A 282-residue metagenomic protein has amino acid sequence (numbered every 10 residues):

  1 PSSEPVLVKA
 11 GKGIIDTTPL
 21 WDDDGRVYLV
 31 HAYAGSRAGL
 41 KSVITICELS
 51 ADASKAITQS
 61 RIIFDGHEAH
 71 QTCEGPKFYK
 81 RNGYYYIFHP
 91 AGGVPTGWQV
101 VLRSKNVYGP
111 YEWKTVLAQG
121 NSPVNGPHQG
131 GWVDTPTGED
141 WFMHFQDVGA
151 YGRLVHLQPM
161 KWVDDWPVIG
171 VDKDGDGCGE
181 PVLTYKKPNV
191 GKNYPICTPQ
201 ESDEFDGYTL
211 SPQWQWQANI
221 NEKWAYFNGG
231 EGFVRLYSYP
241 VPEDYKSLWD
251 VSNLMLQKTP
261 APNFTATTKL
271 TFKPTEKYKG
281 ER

Functional and structural regions predicted by a protein language model:
P1-R282: Carbohydrate-active catalytic/glycan-binding domains of CAZyme proteins, especially the secreted or lumenal ectodomains
